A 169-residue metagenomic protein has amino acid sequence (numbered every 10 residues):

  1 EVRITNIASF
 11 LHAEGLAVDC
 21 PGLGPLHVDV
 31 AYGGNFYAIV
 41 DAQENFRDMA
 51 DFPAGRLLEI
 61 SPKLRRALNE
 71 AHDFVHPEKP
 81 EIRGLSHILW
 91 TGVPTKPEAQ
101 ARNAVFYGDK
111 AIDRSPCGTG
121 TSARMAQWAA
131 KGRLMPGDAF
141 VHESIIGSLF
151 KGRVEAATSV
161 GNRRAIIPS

Functional and structural regions predicted by a protein language model:
E1-S169: Active-site proximal loop and beta-alpha junction motif in alpha/beta enzyme cores
